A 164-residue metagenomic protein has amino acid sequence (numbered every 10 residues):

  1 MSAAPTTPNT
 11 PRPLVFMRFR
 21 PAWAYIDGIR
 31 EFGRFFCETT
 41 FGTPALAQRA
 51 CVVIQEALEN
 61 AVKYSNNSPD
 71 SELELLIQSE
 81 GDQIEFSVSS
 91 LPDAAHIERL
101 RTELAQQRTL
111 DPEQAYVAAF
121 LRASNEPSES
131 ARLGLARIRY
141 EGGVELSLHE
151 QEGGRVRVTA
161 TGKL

Functional and structural regions predicted by a protein language model:
M1-F16, A24, V62-L164: Conserved beta-strand-loop-beta-strand hairpin that lines the nucleotide-binding pocket of ATP/GTP-utilizing enzymes
A22-R30: A short, charge-rich alpha-helical start-of-domain segment used by transcription regulators
D27, P44, A94: Loop/helix-junction capping segments adjacent to catalytic residues or to phosphate/diphosphate-binding pockets
R30-E56, D70, S124-S128: Conserved short strand/loop->alpha-helix "switch" segment adjacent to the catalytic nucleotide/phosphoryl-transfer site
E59: Active-site micro-motifs of SAM-dependent methyltransferase domains
